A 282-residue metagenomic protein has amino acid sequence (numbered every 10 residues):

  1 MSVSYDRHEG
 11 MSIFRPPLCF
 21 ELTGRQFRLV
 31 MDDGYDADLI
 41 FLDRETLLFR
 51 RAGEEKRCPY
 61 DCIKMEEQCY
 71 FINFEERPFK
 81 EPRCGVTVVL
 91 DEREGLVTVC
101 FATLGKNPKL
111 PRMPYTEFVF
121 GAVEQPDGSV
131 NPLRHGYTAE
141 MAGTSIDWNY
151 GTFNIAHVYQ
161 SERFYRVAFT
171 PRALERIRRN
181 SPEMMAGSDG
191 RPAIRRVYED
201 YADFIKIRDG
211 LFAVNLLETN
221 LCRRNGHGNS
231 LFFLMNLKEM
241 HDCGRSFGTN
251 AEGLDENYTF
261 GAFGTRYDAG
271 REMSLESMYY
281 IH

Functional and structural regions predicted by a protein language model:
M1-T46, R50, R271, M278-I281: Hydrophobic, helix-prone linear segments
F20, D32, G53-K56, E81-P82 (+4 more regions): Short solvent-exposed loop/turn micro-motifs enriched in small/polar/acidic residues
F20-Q26, I40-L47, K64-Q68, V88-L96 (+5 more regions): Short, solvent-exposed coil/turn segments at beta-strand boundaries
L29-I63, F153-A202: N-terminal glycine/threonine-rich, aromatic-flanked beta-hairpin/loop signature
P59, F74-D91, T98-A102, V158 (+4 more regions): Long compositionally biased, domain-poor regions of proteins
V99-Y150: Surface-exposed beta-loop interaction hotspot
V130-G136, G270-H282: Trp/Gly-enriched beta-strand/coil motifs that build multi-repeat beta-propeller-like domains and related W-rich binding
T219, M235-S277: Extended, charged low-complexity segments that frequently continue into or abut oligomerization scaffolds
